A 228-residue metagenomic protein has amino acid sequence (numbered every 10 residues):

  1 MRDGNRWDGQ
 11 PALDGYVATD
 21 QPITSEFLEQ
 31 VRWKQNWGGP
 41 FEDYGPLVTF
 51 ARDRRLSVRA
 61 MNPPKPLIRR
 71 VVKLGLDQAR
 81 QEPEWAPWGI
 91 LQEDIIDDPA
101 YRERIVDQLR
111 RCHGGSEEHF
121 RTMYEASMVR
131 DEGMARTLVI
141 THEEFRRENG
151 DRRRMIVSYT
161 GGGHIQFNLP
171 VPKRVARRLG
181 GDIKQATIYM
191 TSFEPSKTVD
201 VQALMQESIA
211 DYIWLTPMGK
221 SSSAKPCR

Functional and structural regions predicted by a protein language model:
M1-R228: Compositional signal for N-terminal targeting/processing segments
